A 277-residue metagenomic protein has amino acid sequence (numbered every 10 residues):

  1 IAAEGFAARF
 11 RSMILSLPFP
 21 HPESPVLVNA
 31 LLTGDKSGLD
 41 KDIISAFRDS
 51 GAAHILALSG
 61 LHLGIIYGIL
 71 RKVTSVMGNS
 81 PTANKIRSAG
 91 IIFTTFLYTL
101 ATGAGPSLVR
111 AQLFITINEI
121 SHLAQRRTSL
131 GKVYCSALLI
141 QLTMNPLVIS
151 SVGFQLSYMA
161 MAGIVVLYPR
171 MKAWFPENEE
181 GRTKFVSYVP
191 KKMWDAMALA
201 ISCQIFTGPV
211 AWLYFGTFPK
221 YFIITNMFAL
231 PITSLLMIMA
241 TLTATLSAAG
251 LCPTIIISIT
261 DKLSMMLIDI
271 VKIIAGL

Functional and structural regions predicted by a protein language model:
I1-F114, E119-I120: Aromatic-rich juxtamembrane segments at the membrane interface
A104-L277: Internal transmembrane alpha-helical bundles of multi-pass membrane proteins
